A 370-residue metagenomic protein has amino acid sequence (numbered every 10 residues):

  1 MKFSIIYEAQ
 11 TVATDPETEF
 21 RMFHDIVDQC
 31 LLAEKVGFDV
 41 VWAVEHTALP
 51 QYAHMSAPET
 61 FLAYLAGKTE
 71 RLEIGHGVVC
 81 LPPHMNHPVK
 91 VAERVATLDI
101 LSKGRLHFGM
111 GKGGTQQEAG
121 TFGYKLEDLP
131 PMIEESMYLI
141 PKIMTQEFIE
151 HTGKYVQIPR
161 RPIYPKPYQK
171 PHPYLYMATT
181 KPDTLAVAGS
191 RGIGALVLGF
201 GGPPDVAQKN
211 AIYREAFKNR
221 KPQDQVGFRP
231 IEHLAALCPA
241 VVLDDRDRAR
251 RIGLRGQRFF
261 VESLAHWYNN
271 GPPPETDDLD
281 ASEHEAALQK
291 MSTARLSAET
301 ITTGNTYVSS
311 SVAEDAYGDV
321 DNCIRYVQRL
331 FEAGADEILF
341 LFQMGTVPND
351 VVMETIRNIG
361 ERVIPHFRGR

Functional and structural regions predicted by a protein language model:
M1-H76, K170-P173: N-terminal beta1-alpha1-beta2 module of alpha/beta enzyme domains
K2-I6, V40, R71-V79, R105-G109 (+4 more regions): Structural preference for beta-strand elements that scaffold enzyme active sites
I5-Y7, P130-I163, P204-A335: An alpha-helical appendage that flanks or caps ligand/catalytic pockets
F20-D25, P83-T97, D315-C323: Glycine-rich anion/phosphate-binding loops
G37, E45, L65, L98 (+8 more regions): Conserved, mostly hydrophobic/aromatic
V40-L65, C80-P82, G114, E118 (+3 more regions): Glycine-rich, proline-tolerant flexible connector loops at the mouths of alpha/beta enzymes
H84-L196, P203-I231: Internal, glycine-rich beta/alpha segment that forms the wall or movable "lid" of small-molecule/cofactor binding
L243-D245, N349-N358: Short glycine/threonine-rich loop-to-helix capping motif typified by GTGT followed within a few residues by an Asp-Pro
